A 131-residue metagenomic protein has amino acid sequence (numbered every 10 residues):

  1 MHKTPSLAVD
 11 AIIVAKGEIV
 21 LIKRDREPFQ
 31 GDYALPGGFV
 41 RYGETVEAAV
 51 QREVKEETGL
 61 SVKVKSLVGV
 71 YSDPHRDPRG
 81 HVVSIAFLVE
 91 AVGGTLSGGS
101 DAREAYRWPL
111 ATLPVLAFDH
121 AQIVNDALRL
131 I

Functional and structural regions predicted by a protein language model:
M1-I19, L88: Conserved N-terminal beta-strand and adjoining loop/helix that marks the start of the Nudix/MutT-like hydrolase domain
K3-P5, D77-V83, G99-A102: A generic structural micro-feature
S6-A8, V14, Q30, L35 (+2 more regions): Short connector loops at helix/strand junctions that flank enzyme active sites, especially segments positioning acidic
V14-I19, E27-F29, R41, D73-P74 (+1 more regions): Short, charged/polar surface micro-motifs in flexible loops or helix N-caps
E18-E56, L60: Conserved Nudix-box catalytic region and its N-terminal flanking loop in Nudix hydrolases and closely related
L60-G69: A short coil-to-beta-strand element that immediately follows conserved catalytic motifs
S72-T95, A127-I131: Active-site-adjacent beta-strand/loop module that shapes the phosphate/pyrophosphate-binding cleft
L88, S97-R129: NUDIX/MutT-family hydrolases
